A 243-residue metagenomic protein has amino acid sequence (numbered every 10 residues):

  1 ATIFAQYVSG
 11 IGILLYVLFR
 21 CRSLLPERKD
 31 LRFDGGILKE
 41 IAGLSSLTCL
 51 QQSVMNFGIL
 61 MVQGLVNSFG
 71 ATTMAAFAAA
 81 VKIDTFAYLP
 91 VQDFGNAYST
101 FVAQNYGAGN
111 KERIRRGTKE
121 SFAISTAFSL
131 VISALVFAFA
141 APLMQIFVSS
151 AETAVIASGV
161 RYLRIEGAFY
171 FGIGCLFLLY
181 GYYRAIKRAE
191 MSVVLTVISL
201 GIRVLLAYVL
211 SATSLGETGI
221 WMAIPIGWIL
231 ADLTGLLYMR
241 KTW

Functional and structural regions predicted by a protein language model:
A1, M74, A189-V193, I220-W221: Alpha-helical transmembrane segments and their helix-entry boundary regions
A1-S46, V102-F169, L210-W243: Short alpha-helical transmembrane segments in multi-pass integral membrane proteins
I3-I11, C49-G64, S68, F86-A97 (+4 more regions): Hydrophobic alpha-helical transmembrane bundles that constitute the permease/transmembrane domains of multi-pass
I41, T48, T72, A78-V81 (+1 more regions): Conserved active-site and cofactor/substrate-binding residues in soluble primary-metabolism enzymes
S53-K82, F86, Q104, P142-E152 (+1 more regions): Helix-terminus/linker motif at the lipid-water interface of multi-pass membrane proteins
A76-A140, I173-L195: Small-residue-rich hydrophobic transmembrane alpha-helices
A189-S192, G201, L210-S211, E217: N-terminal membrane-sensor/transducer module of prokaryotic signaling receptors
